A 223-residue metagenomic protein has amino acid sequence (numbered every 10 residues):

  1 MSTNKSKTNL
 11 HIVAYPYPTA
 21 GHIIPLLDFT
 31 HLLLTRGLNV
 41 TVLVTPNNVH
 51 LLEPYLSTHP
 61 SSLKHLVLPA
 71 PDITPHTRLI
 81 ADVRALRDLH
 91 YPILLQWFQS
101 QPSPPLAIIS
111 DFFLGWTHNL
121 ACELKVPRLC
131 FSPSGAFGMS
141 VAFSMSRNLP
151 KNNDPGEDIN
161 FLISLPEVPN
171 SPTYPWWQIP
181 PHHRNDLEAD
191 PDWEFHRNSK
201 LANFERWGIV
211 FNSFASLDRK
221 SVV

Functional and structural regions predicted by a protein language model:
M1-V223: Glycosyltransferase specificity loop/lid
